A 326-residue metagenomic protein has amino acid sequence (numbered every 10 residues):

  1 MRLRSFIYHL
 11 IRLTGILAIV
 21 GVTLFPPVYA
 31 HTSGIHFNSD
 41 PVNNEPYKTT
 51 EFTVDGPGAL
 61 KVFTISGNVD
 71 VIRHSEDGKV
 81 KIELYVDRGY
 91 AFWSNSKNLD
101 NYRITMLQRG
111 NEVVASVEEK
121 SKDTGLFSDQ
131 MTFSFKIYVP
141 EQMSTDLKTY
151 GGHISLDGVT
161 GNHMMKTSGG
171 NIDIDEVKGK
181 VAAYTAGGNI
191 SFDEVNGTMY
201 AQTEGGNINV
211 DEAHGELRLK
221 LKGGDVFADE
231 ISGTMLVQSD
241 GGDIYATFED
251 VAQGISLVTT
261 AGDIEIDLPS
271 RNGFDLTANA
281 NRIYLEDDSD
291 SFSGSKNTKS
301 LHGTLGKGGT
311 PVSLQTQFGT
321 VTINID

Functional and structural regions predicted by a protein language model:
M1-D326: Intrinsically disordered, low-complexity terminal regions
